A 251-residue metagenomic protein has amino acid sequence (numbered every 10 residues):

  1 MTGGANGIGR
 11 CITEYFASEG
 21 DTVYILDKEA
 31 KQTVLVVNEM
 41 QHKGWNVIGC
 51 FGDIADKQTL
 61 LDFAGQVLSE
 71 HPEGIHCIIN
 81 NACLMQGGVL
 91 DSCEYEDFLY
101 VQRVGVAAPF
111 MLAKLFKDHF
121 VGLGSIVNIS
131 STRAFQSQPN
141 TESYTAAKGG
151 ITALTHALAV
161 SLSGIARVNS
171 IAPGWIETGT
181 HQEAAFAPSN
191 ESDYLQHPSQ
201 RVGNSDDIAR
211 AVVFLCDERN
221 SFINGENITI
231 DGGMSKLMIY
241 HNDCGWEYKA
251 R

Functional and structural regions predicted by a protein language model:
M1-Y24: Canonical Rossmann dinucleotide-binding motif of NAD(H)/NADP(H)-dependent dehydrogenases/reductases, specifically
V89-L90, E94-L99, D193: Substrate-binding pocket helix/loop in short-chain dehydrogenase/reductase
A113, A147, T155: Active-site helix of classical SDR
D118, A159-G164, S221: Alpha-helical segment proximal to the catalytic Tyr-Lys
S131: Residue(s) in the substrate-gating loop at a strand-loop-helix junction that position the organic substrate next
Q136, V213, N224-R251: Short C-terminal tail/terminal secondary-structure segment of NAD(P)H-dependent dehydrogenase/reductase domains
S170, E191-I223, I230-G232: C-terminal helical subdomain
